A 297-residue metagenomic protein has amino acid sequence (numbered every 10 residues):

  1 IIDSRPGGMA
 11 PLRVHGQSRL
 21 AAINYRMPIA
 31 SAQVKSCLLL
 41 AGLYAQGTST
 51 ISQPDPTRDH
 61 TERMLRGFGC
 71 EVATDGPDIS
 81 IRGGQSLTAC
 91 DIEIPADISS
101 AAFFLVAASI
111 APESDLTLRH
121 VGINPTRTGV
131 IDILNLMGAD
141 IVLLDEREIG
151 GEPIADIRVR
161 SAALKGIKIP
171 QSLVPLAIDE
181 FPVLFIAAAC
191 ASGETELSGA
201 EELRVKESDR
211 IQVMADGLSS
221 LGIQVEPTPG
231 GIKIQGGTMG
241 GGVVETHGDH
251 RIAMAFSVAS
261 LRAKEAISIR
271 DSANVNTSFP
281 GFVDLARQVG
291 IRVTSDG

Functional and structural regions predicted by a protein language model:
I1-G297: Structural preference for solvent-exposed beta-strand-turn elements and adjacent flexible terminal/loop segments within
